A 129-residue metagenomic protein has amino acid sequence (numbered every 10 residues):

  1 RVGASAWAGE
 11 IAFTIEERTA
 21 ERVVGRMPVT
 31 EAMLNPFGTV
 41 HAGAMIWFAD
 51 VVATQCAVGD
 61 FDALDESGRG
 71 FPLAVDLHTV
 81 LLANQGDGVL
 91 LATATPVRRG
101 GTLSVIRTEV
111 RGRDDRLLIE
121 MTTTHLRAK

Functional and structural regions predicted by a protein language model:
R1-K129: Terminal targeting signals and extreme-terminal segments of soluble enzymes
